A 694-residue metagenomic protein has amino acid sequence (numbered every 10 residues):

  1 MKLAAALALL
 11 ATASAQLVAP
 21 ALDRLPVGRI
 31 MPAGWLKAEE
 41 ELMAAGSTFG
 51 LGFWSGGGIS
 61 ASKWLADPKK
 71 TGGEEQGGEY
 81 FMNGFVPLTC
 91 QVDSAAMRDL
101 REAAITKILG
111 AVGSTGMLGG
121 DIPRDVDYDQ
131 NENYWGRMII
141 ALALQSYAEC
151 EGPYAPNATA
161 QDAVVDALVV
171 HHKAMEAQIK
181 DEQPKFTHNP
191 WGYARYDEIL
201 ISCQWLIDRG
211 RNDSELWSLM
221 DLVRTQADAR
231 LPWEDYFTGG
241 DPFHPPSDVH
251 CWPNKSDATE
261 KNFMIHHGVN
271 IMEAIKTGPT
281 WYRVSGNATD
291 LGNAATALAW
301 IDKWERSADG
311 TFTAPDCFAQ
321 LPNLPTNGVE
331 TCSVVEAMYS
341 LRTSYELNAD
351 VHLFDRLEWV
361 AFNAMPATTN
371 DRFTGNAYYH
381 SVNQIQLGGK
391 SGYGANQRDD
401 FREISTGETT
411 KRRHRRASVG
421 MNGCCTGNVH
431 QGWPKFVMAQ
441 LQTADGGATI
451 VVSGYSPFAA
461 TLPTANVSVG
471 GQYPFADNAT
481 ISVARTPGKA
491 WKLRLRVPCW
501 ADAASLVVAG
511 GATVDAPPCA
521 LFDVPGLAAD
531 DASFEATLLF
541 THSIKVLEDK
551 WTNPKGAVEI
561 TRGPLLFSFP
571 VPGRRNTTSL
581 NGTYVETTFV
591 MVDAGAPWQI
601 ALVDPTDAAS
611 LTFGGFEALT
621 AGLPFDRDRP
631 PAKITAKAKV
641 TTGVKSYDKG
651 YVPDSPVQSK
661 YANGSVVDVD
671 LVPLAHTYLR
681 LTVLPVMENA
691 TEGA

Functional and structural regions predicted by a protein language model:
Q16-G77, A95-D121: Low-complexity, Ser/Thr/Pro/Gly-enriched N-terminal "stalk/linker" regions
L36, M82-A95, I139-A158, E198-N212 (+4 more regions): Well-ordered alpha-helical scaffold segments within catalytic/enzyme domains
S62-G78, G119-R137, I179-Y196, P232-T280 (+3 more regions): Solvent-exposed loop and edge beta-strand segments that line ligand/cofactor-binding and catalytic clefts
D67-T71, T89-K255: Extended ligand-binding groove/face enriched in aromatic
T280-W304, L324-F373, I385: Catalytic-core region of carbohydrate-active enzymes that cleave or remodel glycosidic bonds
A294, D355-N363, T368, T374-A479 (+1 more regions): C-terminal beta-rich recognition modules with glycine/proline-rich loops and embedded aromatic residues
G488-A509: Beta-strand-rich binding/interaction modules
A503-P525, I544-N553: Solvent-exposed beta-strand/loop surfaces of large extracellular or lumenal domains
